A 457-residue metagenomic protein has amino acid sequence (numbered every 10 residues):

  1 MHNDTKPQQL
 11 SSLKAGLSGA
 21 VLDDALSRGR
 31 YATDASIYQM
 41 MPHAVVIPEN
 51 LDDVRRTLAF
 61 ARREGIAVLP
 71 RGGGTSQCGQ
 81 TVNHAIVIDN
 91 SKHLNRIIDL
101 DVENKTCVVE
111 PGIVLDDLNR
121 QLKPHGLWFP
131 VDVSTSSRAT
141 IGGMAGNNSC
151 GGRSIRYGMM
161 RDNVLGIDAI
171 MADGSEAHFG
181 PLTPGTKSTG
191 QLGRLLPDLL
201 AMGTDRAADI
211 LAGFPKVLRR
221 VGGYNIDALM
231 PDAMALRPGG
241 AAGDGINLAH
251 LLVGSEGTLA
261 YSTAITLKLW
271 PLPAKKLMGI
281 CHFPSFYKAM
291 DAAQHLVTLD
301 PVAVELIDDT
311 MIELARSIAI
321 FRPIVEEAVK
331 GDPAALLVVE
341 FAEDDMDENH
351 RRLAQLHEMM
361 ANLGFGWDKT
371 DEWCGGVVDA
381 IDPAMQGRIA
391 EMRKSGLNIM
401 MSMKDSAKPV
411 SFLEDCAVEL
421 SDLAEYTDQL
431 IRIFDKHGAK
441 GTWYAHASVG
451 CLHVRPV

Functional and structural regions predicted by a protein language model:
M1-R63, G73-K105, S134, Y157 (+5 more regions): N-terminal flexible segment immediately upstream of the FAD-binding catalytic core in FAD-dependent oxidoreductases
L13, S36-V68, I86, N90-T135 (+4 more regions): N-terminal glycine-rich flavin-associated loop
S36, G146, C150, S154-M160 (+2 more regions): C-terminal substrate-binding/cap subdomain adjacent to the FAD-binding core in PCMH-type and related FAD-linked
V54-A67, L122-A139, G143, Y224-L252 (+3 more regions): Short, hydrophobic/aliphatic alpha-helical segments
R62-A67, N95-R96, L100, P124-F129 (+9 more regions): Secondary-structure transition/capping motifs at alpha-helix termini and the adjoining loop/turn into the next element
V68-P70, Q77, L118, G279 (+7 more regions): Extended, hydrophobic alpha-helical segments in both membrane/secreted and soluble proteins
P70-G74, T81, P111, V131-T135 (+8 more regions): Glycine-rich, histidine-containing beta strand-loop boundary motifs that form or position
